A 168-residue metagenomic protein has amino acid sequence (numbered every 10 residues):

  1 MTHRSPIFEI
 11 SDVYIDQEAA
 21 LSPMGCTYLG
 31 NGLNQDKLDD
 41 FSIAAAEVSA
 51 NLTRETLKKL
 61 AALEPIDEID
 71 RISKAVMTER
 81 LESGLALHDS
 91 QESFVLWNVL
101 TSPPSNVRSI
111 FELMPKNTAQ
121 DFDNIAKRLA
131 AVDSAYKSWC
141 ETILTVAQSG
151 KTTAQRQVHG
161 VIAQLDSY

Functional and structural regions predicted by a protein language model:
M1-Y168: N-terminal maturation segment of proteins
